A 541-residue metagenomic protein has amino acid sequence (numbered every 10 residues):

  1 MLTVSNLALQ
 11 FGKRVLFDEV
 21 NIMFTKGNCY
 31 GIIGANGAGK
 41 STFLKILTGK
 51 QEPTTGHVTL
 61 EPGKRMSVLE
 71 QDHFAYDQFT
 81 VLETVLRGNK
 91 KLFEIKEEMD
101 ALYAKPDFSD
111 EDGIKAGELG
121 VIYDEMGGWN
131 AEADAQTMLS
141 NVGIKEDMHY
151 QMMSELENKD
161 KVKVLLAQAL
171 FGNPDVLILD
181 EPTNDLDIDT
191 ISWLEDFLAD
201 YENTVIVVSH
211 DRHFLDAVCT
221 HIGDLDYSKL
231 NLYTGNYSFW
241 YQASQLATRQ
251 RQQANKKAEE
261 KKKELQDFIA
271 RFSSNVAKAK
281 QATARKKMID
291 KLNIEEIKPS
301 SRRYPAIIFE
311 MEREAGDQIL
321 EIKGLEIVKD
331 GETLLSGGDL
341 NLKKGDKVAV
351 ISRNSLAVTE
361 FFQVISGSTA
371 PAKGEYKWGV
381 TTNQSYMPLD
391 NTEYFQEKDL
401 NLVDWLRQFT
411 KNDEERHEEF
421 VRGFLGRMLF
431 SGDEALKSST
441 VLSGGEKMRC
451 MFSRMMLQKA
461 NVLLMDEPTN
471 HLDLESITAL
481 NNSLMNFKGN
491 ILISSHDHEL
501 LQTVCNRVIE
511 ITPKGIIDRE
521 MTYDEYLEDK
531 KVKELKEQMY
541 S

Functional and structural regions predicted by a protein language model:
M1-Q253, F309-S541: ABC ATP-binding cassette signature C-motif
Y103, Y241, A270-S273, A277 (+1 more regions): A structural signal for long alpha-helical coiled-coils and helix-turn connectors that form the cytosolic signaling
G113-A116, L186, T283-I294: Extended non-transmembrane interhelical loops and adjacent amphipathic helices of multipass membrane proteins
Q136-V142, D267, R271, K287-L292: Short amphipathic coiled-coil heptad-repeat segments
G143, D185, E259-E260, K298: Short helix-capping and inter-helix turn/linker motifs at the boundaries of alpha-helical repeat units
R251-R271, K278-K287, R303, E528-S541: ABC ATPase nucleotide-binding domains
A277-Q281, K291-S301, K377: Proline-centered turn/helix-capping motifs that create local helix->coil transitions or kinks
K298-R313: Short, flexible cytosolic linker that couples an ABC transmembrane/permease module to its adjacent nucleotide-binding
